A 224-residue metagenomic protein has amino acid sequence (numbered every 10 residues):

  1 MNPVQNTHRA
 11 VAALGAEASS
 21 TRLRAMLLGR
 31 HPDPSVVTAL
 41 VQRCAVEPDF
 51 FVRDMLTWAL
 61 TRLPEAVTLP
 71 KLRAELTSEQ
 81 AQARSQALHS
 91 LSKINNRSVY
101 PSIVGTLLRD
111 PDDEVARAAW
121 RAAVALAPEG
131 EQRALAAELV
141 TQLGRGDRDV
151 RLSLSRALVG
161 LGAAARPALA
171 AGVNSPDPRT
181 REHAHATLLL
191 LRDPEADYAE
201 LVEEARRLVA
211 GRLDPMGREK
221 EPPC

Functional and structural regions predicted by a protein language model:
M1-V4, A12, S19-P32, Q42-R43 (+8 more regions): Structural detector for internal amphipathic alpha-helices that build alpha-solenoid repeat scaffolds
R9-E17, A39-P48, K71-E79, S102-D110 (+3 more regions): Alpha-solenoid HEAT/Armadillo-like helical repeat scaffolds in large eukaryotic proteins
D113: Short, acidic/turn-prone active-site loops that include or flank metal/cofactor- and phosphate-binding residues
R133-A184: Ankyrin-repeat and related helical/solenoid repeat scaffolds used for protein-protein interactions
A170-C224: Eukaryotic acidic, Ser/Thr-rich intrinsically disordered low-complexity regions
